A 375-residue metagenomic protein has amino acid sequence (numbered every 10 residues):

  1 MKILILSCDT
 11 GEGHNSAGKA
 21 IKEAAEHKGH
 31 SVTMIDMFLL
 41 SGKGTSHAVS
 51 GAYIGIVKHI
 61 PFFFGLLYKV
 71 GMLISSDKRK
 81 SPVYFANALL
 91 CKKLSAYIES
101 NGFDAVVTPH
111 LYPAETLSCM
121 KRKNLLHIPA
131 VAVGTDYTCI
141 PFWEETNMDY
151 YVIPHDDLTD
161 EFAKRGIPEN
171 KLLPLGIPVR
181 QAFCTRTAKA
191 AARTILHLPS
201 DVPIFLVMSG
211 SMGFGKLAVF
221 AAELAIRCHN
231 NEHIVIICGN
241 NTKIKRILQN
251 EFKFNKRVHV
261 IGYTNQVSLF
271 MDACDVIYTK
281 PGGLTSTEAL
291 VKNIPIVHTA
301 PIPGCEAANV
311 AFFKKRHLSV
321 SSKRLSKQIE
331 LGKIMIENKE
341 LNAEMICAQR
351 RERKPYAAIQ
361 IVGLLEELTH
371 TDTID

Functional and structural regions predicted by a protein language model:
E12, K69-G166, K171-P174: Active-site and donor-binding regions of nucleotide-sugar-utilizing enzymes
A20-S95, S100: Conserved N-terminal ligand/cofactor-binding loop architecture of enzyme catalytic domains
D149-I204, M208-S211: A nucleotide-sugar donor-handling region in carbohydrate enzymes
L198-A273: Donor-nucleotide binding loops and adjacent catalytic segments primarily of GT-B fold Leloir glycosyltransferases
D272-G282: Acidic donor-binding loop of glycosyltransferase active sites
K314-E340: C-terminal "capping" alpha-helix adjacent to the active site of nucleotide-linked donor transferases in cell-envelope
L341-P355: A short, well-ordered alpha-helix in the C-terminal region of glycosyltransferases
K354-D375: C-terminal alpha-helical cap of glycosyltransferases
